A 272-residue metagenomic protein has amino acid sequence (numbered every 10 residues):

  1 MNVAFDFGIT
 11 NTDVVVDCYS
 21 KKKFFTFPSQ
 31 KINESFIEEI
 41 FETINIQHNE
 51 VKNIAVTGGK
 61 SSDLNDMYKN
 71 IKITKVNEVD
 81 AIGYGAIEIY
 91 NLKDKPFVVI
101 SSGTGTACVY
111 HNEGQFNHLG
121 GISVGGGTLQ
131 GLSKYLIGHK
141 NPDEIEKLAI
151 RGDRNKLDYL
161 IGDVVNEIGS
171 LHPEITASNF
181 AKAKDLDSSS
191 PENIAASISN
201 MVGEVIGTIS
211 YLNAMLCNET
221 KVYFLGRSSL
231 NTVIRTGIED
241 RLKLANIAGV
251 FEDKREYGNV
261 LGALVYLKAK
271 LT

Functional and structural regions predicted by a protein language model:
N2-D6, V51-A55, P96-S101, G121: Short glycine-aspartate micro-motif
N2-S35, F116: Short glycine-rich, Thr/Ser-proximal phosphate-binding strand/loop in the N-terminal lobe of ATP-dependent enzymes
S29, I44-E78, G114-H118: Short beta-strand-loop/turn "lid" adjacent to the catalytic site in phosphate-handling enzymes
V51, V56-L64, L212-R241, E256: Glycine-rich phosphate-binding loops at beta-strand->alpha-helix junctions
T74-I100, G105-G114, L261-L267: Conserved phosphate-binding catalytic cores of ATP/NTP-utilizing and phosphoryl-transfer enzymes
G83-I89, L129-S133, N141, I247-T272: Glycine-rich phosphate-binding/hydrolytic loop that grips phosphoryl groups
Q115-G169: Glycine-rich phosphate-binding loop plus the immediately following alpha-helix
L171-K221: Adenine-nucleotide phosphate-binding core of ATP-dependent small-molecule kinases
